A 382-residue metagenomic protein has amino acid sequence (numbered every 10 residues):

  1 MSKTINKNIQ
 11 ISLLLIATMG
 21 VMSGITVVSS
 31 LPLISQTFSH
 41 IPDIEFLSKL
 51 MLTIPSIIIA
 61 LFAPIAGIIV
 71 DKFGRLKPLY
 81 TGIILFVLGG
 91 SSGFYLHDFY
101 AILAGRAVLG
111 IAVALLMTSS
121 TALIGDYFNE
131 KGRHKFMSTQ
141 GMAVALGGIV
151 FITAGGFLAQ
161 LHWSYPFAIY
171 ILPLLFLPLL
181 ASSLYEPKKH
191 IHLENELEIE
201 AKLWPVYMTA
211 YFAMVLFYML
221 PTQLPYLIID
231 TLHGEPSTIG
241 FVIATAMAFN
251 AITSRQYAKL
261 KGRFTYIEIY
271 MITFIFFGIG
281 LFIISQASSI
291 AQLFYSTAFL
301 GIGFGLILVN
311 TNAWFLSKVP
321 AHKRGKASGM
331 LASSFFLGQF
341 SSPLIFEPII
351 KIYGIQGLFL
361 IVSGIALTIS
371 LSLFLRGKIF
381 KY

Functional and structural regions predicted by a protein language model:
L31-A60: Extracellular/periplasmic helix-loop-helix junction of adjacent transmembrane segments in MFS-like secondary
L50-A66, A244-Q256: Central cavity-lining transmembrane alpha-helices of secondary-active solute carriers, predominantly the Major
L61-H97: Conserved MFS/SLC helix-loop-helix module at the cytosolic interface between two early adjacent transmembrane helices
A63-G74, T253-T265, I350: Helix-to-loop junctions at the C-terminal end of transmembrane segments in multipass secondary transporters
G89, Y100-V108, A291-F299: Paired small-residue
F99, G105-V144: Cytoplasmic helix-loop-helix junction between adjacent transmembrane helices in 12-TM secondary transporters
E130, T139-S182: Helix-loop-helix hairpin linking two adjacent transmembrane segments in secondary transporters
I171-H190, S372-G377: C-terminal membrane-cytosol helix-exit motif in multi-pass small-molecule transporters
